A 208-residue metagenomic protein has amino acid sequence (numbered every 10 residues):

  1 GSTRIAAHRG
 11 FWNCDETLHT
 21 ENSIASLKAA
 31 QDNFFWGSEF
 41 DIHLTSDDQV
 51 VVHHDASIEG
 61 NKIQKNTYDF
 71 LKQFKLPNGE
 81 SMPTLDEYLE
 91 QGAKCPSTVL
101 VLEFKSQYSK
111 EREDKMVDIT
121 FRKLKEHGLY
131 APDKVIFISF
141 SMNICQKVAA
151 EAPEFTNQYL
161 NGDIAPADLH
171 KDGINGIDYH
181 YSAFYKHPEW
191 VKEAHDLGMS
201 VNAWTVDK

Functional and structural regions predicted by a protein language model:
G1-K208: Phosphate-group recognition and catalysis centered on beta-loop-alpha active-site segments
